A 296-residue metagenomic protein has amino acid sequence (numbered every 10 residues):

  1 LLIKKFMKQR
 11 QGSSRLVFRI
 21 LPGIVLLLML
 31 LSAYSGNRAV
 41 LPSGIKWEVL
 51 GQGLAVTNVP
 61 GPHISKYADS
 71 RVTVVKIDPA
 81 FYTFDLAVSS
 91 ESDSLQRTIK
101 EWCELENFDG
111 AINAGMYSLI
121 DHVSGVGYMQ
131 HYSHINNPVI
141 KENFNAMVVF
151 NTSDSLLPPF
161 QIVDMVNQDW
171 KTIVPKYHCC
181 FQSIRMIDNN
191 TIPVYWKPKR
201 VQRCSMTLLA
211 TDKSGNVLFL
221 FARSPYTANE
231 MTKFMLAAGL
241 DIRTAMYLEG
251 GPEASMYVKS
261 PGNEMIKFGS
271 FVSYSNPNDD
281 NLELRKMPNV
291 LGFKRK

Functional and structural regions predicted by a protein language model:
R10-G23: N-terminal Sec-pathway targeting helices
P22, S35-K141, L220: Zymogen propeptides
G23-M29: Bacterial N-terminal signal peptides
V74, M147, L208: Short, surface-exposed charged micro-motifs
S89-S92, V163-W170, A222-P225: Short, solvent-exposed aromatic-acidic interface loops
Y117-W196: Active-site-adjacent helix-turn-beta-strand microarchitecture at beta-sheet edges that either contains or buttresses
D121-E142, P193-Y195, K199-T244, E253-K296: Conserved, well-ordered active-site substructure
